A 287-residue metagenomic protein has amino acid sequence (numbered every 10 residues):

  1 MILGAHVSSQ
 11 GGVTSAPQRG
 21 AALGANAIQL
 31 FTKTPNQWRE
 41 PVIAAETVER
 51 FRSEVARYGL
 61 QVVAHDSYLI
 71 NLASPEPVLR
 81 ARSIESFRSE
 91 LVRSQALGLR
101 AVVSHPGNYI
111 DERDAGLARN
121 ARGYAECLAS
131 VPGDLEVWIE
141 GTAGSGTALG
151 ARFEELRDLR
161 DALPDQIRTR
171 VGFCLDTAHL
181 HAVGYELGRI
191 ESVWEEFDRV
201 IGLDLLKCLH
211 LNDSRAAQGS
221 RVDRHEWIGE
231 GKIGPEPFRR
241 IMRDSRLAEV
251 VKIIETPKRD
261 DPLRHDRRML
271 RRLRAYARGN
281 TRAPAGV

Functional and structural regions predicted by a protein language model:
M1-D66, I70-L91, G279-V287: N-terminal pre-domain/capping segments
I2-G4, Q61, D134-W138, R170-G172 (+2 more regions): Residues at or immediately flanking beta-strands
H6-Q10, K33-P35, S67-L69, G107-Y109 (+4 more regions): Active-site beta-loop-alpha junctions enriched in small/polar residues
Q18-A25, I43-V63, R88-G98, A125-D134 (+3 more regions): Acidic (Asp/Glu)-rich catalytic clusters
G20, H65, S83, S94 (+5 more regions): Conserved, mostly hydrophobic/aromatic
I43-E49, I84-F87, L117-R122, R152-L156 (+2 more regions): Charged helix-capping and loop-helix junction motifs
A56-R57, L72-G172: Active-site acidic/histidine proton-transfer and metal-coordination neighborhood in alpha/beta enzyme cores
R157-V287: Histidine-acidic metal/acid-base catalytic patches
